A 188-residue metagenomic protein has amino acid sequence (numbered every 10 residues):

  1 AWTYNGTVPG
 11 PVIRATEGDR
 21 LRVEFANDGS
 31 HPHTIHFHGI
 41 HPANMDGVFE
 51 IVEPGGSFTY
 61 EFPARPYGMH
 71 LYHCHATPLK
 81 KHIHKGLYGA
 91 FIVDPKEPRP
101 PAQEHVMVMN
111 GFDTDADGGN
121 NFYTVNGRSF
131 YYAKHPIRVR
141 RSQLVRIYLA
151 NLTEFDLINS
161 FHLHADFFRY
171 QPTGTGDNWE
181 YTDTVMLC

Functional and structural regions predicted by a protein language model:
A1-C188: Copper-binding active sites and cupredoxin-like electron-transfer domains, recognizing His/Cys-rich ligand loops
